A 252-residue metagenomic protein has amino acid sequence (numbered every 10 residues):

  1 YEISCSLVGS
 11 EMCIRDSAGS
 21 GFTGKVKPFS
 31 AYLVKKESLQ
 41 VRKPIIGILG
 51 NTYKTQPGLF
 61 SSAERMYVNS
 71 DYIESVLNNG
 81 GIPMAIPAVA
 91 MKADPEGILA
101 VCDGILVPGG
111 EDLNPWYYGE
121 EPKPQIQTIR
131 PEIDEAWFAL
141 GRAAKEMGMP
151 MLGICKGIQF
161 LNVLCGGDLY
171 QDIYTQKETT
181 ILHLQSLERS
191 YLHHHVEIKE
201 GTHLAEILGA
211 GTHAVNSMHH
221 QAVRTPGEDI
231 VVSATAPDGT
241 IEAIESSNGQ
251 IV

Functional and structural regions predicted by a protein language model:
Y1-D16: Single conserved hydrophobic/aromatic residue that forms the stacking wall/gate of nucleotide- or nucleobase-binding
C5-S6, G249-V252: Short, intrinsically disordered, charge-balanced linker/junction segments flanking boundaries in proteins
G9, G19-G24: Residue-identity detector for glycine
D16-S17, Y53: Generic extreme N-terminus detector
F22-L152, V163-Y170, Y174-A214, H220 (+1 more regions): N-terminal beta1-alpha1 cap of cysteine-dependent amidohydrolase-like domains
C155: Conserved G/P- and acidic residue-centered "switch" motifs that form tight phosphate/ATP-binding loops in soluble
I158-L161: Hydrophobic, aromatic-enriched interface-forming segments
